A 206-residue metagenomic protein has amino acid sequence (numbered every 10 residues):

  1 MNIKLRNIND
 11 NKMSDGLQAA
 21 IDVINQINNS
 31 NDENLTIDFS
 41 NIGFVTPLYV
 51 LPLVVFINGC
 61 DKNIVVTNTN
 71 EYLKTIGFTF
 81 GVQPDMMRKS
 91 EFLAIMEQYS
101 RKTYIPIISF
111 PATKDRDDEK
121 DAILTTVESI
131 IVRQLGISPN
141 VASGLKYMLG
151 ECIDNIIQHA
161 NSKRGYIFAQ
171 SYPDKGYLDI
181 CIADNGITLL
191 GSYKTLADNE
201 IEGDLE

Functional and structural regions predicted by a protein language model:
I8-M86: Amphipathic alpha-helical interaction surfaces in cytosolic regulatory modules
N34, K175-D179: A generic structural signal for beta-strand entry/edge sites
V54-F56, P139-P173: Conserved ATP-binding N-box helix of the HATPase_c
E71-D118: A contiguous, low-structure linker/loop signature
T103-I137, L196-E206: Helix-loop-beta hinge of the Bergerat
V132, I153, I157-N161, A183 (+1 more regions): Signal for well-folded cores of large energy- and translation-related assemblies
S171-K175, G186-I187: A conserved beta-strand-loop-helix scaffold within acyl/acetyltransferase catalytic domains
I180-E206: Glycine-rich/acidic phosphate-handling loop/turn and adjacent ATP-lid/helix of nucleotide-binding kinase/ATPase domains
